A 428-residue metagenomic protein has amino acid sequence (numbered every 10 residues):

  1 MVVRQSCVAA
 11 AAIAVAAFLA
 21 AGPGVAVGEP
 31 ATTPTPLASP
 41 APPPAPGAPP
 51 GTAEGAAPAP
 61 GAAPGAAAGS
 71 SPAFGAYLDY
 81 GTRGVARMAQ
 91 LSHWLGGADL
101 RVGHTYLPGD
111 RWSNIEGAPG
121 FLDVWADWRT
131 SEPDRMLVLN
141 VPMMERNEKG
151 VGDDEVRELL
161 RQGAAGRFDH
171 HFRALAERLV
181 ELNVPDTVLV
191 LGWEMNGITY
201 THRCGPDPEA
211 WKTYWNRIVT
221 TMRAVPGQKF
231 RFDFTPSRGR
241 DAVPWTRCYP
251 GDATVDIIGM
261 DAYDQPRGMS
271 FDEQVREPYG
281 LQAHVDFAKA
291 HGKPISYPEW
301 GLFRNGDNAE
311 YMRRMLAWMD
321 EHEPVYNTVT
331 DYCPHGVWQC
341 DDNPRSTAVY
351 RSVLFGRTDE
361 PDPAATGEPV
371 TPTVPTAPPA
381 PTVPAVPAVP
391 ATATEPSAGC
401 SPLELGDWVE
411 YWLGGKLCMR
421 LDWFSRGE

Functional and structural regions predicted by a protein language model:
M1-P30: Secretory targeting and sorting signals
V27-N114, G399-S425: Boundary/entry segment of secreted carbohydrate-active catalytic domains
E29-P34, G69-G84, K293-P379, V383-E428: Substrate-binding cleft of secreted/luminal carbohydrate-active enzymes
F74-A76, R101-T105, R135-V141, T187-L191 (+4 more regions): Hydrophobic faces of well-ordered beta-strands that scaffold small-molecule active sites in alpha/beta enzyme cores
R83-S92, G117-D127, F172-L175, R238-P250 (+2 more regions): Alpha-helical scaffolding within the catalytic cores of extracellular/periplasmic polymer-degrading hydrolases
N114-F230: Substrate-binding cleft of extracellular glycoside hydrolase catalytic domains
G120-M136, N140-P142, C248-N305, T347-V349 (+1 more regions): Glycoside hydrolase catalytic-domain groove-lining segments
G192, V219-P244, G292-G306, V329-Y332: Aromatic-lined carbohydrate-recognition surfaces of secreted/lumenal glycan-active proteins
